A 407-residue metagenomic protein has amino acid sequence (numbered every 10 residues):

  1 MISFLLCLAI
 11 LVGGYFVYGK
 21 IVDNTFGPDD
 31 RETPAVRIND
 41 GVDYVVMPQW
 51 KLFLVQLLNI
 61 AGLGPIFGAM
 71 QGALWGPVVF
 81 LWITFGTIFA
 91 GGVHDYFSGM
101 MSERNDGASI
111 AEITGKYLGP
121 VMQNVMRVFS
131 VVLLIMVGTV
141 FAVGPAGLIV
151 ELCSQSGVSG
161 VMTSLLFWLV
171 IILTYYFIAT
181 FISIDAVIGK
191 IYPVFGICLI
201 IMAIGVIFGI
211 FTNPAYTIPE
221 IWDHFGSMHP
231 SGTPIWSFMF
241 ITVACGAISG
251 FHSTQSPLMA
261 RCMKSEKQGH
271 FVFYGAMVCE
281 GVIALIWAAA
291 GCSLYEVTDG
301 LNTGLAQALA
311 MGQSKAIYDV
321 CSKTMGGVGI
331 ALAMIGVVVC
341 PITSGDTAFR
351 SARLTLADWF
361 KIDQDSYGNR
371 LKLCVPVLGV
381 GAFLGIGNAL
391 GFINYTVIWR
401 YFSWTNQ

Functional and structural regions predicted by a protein language model:
M1-G19, G72-S102, A111, G329-I330: Extracellular loop-to-transmembrane helix junctions
L5, M126-L133, C153-I182, L199-M202 (+1 more regions): Transmembrane alpha-helical segments of multi-pass small-molecule transport proteins
I10-I66, Q268: Membrane-interface "cap" regions at the ends of multi-pass membrane proteins
P48-G64, G205-A215, H224-W287, I335-S344: Hydrophobic, membrane-embedded alpha-helices of multi-pass small-molecule transporters
G64-M70, D106, L133-A146, I241-M263 (+2 more regions): Membrane-helix boundary/coupling elements in multi-pass transport proteins
G107-V121, G144-F167, L258-G281, A316-D319 (+1 more regions): Helix-loop-helix connectors at the membrane interface of multi-pass transporters/channels
G138-S156, T163, F167-W168, T180 (+1 more regions): Hydrophobic alpha-helical segments and their helix-loop junctions in multi-pass secondary transporters
I210-I221, G275-D319, A389-I393: Extracellular/periplasmic helix-exit of transmembrane alpha-helices
